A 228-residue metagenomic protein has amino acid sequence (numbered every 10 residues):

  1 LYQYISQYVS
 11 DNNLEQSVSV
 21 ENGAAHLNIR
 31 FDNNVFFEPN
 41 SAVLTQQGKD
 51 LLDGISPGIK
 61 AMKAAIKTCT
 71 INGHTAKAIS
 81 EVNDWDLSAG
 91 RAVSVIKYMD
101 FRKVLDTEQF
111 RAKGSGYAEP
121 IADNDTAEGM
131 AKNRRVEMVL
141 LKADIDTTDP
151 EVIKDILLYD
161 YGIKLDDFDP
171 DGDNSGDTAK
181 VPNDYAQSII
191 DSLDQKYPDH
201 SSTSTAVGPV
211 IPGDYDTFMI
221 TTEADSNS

Functional and structural regions predicted by a protein language model:
Y2-S17, I29, F37-N72, D100 (+2 more regions): Periplasmic peptidoglycan-binding/anchoring modules of Gram-negative envelope and division proteins
V18-N22: Short beta-strand
A24-N28: Short beta-strand/turn "edge" motifs
F31-V35, K77: Short, hydrophobic beta-strand segments
A42-G48, M62, H74-L157, A179-A186 (+2 more regions): Periplasmic OmpA-like peptidoglycan-binding domain that tethers envelope proteins to the cell wall
K154, L165-D167: C-terminal, beta-strand-rich globular interaction domains
D173, D177-T178: Pro/Ala/Gly-rich low-complexity, hydrophilic intrinsically disordered segments
